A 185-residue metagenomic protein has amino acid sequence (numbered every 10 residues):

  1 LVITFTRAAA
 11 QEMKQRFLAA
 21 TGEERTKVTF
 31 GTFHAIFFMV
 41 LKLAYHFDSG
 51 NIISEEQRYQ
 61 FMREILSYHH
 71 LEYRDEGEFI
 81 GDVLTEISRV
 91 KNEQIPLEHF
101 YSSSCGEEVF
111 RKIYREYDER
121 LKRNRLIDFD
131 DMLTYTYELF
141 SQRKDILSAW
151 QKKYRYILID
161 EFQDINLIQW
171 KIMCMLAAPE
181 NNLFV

Functional and structural regions predicted by a protein language model:
L1, S104-V185: Conserved helicase NTPase motor core
L1-S49, S148: P-loop NTPase Walker
T4, A20-E24, Y59-H69, P179-V185: Conserved phosphoryl-transfer catalytic core
R7, H34-A35, E56, K144 (+1 more regions): Alpha-helix N-cap/helix-start capping motif
Q11-K14, L18, R63, D118 (+1 more regions): Class I S-adenosyl-L-methionine
K27, Y45-D131, Y154: ATP-hydrolysis module of ASCE/P-loop NTPase motor domains, specifically the Walker B Asp-Glu catalytic pair
A35-F38, T85-S88, T134, E138 (+1 more regions): Generic alpha-helical structural context detector
